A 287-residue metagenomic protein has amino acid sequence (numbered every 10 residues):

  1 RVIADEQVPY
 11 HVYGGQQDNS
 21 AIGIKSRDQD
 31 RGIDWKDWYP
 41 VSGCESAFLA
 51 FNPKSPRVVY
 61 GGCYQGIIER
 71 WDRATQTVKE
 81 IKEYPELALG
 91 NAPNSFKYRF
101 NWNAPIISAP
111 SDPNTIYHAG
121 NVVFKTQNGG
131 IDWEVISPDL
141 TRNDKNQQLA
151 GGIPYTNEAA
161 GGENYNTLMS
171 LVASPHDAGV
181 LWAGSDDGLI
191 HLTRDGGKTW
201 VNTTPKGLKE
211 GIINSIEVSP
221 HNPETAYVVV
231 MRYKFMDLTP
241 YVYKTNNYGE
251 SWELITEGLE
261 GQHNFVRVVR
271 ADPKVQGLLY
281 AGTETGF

Functional and structural regions predicted by a protein language model:
R1-F287: Beta-propeller blade termini and top-face loops
